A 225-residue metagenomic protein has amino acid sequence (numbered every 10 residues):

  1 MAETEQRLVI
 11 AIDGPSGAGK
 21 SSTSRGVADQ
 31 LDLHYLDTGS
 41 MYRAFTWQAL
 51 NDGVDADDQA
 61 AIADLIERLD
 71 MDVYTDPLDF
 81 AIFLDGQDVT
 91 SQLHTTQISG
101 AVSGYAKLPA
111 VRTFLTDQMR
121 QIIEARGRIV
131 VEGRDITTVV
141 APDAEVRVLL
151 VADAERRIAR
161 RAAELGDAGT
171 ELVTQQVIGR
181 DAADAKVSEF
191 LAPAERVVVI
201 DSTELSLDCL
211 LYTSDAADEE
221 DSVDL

Functional and structural regions predicted by a protein language model:
I12: Hydrophobic anchor at the beta1->P-loop junction of P-loop NTPases
S16: The conserved Walker
K20: Conserved lysine of the Walker
T23: Hydrophobic positions on the alpha1 helix immediately C-terminal to the Walker A/P-loop
Q30-L93: N-terminal phosphate/diphosphate-binding loop that engages ATP/GTP or pyrophosphate donors across diverse enzyme folds
Y74, I122-A125, I136-V139, D143 (+1 more regions): Small-molecule kinase domains that catalyze NTP-dependent phosphoryl transfer to phosphate-bearing small molecules
T90-L93, Q97-E164: ATP-dependent NMP and nucleoside kinases share a basic, alpha-helical "lid"
Y212-A217: Conserved small/polar residues in nucleotide/adenosyl-binding loops
